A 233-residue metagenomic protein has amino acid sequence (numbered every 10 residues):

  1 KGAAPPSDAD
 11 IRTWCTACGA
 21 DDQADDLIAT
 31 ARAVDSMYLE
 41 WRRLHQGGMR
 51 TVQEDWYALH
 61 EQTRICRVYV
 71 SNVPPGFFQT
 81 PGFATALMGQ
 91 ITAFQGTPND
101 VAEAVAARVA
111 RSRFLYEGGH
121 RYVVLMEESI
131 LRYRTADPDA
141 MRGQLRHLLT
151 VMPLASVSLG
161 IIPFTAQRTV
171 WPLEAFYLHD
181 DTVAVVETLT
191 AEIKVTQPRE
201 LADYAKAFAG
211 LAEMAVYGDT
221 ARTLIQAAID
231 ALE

Functional and structural regions predicted by a protein language model:
P5-R132, T196, G210, M214-E233: Interdomain hinge/linker segments and adjacent boundary elements that couple functional modules
L125, T135-E233: C-terminal regulatory/effector modules of DNA-binding transcriptional regulators
